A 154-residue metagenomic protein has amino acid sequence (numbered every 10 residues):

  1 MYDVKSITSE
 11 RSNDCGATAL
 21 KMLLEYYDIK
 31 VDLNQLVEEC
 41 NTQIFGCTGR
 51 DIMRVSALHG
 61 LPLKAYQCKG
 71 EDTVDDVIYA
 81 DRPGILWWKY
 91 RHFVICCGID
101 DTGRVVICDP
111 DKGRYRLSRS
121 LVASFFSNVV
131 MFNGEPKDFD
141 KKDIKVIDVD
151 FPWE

Functional and structural regions predicted by a protein language model:
M1-C68, R82, Y90, F151-W153: Cysteine-nucleophile protease catalytic domains, especially the papain-like/related folds used in DUB/UBL proteases
C40-C47, I78-I85, C97-E154: Noncatalytic regulatory segments and standalone regulatory/sensor domains
K69-G70, K89-R91, K112-G113: Short beta->alpha connector loops
D72-D76: Beta-rich nucleic-acid/ligand-interaction surfaces
